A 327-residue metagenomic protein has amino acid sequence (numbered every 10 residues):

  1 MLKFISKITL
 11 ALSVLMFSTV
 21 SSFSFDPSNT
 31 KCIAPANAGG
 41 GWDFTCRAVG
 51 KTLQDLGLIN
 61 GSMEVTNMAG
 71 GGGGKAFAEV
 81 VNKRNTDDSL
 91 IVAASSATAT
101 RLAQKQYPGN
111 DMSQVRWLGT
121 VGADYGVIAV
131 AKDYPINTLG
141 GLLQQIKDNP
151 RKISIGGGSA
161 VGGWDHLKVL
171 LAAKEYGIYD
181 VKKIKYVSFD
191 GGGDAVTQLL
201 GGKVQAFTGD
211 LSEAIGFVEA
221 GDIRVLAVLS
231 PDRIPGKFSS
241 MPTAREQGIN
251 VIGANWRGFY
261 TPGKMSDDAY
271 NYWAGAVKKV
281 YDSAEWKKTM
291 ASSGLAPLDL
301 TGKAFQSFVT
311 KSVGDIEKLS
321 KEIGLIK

Functional and structural regions predicted by a protein language model:
T9-T19: Bacterial N-terminal signal peptides
F23-Q114, K152, V161, I178-A206 (+2 more regions): N-terminal (or domain-start) structured segment
N29, D267-K327: An extracytoplasmic/periplasmic, membrane-proximal ligand-sensing/linker region
I33-N37, Y125-P135, S240, W256-A269: A bilobed periplasmic-binding-protein/Venus flytrap-type ligand-binding module shared by bacterial periplasmic
A69, R151-K152, G157-M241: Ligand-binding pocket segment of bilobal, Venus flytrap-like solute-binding proteins
S89-V92, G109-V127, S154-G156, E246-N250: A structural signal for short loop-to-beta-strand junctions that line the ligand-binding cleft of periplasmic/secreted
A131-R151: Flexible hinge/capping segments at coil-to-helix
E213-D282, K311-G314, L319: C-terminal lobe and pocket-closing loops of periplasmic/extracytoplasmic Venus-flytrap solute-binding proteins
